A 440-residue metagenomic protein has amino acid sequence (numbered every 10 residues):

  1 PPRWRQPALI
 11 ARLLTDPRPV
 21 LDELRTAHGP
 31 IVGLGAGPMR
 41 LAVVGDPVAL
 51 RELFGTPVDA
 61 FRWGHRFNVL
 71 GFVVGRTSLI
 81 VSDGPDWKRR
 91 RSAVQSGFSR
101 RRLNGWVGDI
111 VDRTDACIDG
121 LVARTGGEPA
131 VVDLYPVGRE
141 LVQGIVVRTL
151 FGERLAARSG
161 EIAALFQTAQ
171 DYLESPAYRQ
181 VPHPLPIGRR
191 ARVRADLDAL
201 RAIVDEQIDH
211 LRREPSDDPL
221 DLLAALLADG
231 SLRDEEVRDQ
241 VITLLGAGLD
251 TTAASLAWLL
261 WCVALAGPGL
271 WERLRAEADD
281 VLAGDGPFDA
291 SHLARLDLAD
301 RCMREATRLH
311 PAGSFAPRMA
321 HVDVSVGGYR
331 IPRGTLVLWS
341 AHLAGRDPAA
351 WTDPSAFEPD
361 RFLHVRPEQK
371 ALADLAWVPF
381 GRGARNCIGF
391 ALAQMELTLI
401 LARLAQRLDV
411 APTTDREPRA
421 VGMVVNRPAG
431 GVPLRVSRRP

Functional and structural regions predicted by a protein language model:
P1-R3, V107, V111, A164-Q167 (+9 more regions): Cytochrome P450 I-helix active-site segment
P1-T77, S82-P85, R89, V111-A116 (+2 more regions): N-terminal membrane-proximal hinge/A-helix region immediately C-terminal to the signal-anchor transmembrane segment
R25-T26, T114, I118, F166-Q167 (+3 more regions): Cytochrome P450 proximal C-terminal region
P47-V48, R101, I145, H342: Alpha-helix/helix-capping structural signal
R62-L70, D86-K88, R102-A254, R273: Cytochrome P450 heme-thiolate monooxygenase catalytic core
T251-E277, F390-L408: Cytochrome P450 catalytic-core helices
W339-E368: Conserved cytochrome P450 K-helix/beta-meander segment immediately N-terminal to the heme-binding cysteine loop
